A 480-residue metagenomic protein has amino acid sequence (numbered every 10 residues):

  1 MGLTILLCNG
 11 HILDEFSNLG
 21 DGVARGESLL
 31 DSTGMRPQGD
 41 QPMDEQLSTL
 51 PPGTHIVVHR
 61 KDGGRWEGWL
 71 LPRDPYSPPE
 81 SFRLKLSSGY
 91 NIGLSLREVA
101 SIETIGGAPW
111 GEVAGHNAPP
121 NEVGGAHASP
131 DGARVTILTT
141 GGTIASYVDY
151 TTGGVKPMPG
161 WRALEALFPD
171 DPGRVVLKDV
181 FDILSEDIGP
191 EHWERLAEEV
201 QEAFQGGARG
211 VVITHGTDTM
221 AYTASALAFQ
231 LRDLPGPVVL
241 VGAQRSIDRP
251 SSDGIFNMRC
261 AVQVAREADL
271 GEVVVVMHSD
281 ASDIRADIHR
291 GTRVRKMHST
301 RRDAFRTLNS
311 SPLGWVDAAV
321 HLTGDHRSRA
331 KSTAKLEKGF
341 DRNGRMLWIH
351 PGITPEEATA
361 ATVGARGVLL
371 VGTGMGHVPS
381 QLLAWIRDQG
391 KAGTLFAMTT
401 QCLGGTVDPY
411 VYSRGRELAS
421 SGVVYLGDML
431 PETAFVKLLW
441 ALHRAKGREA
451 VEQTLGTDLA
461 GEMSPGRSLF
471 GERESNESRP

Functional and structural regions predicted by a protein language model:
T4-H11, E15-D21, E27-G34, Q38-G39: Short, positively charged and aromatic/hydrophobic N-terminal segments
G26-P130: Conserved RNA-binding domains used in RNP assembly and mRNA/RNA metabolism
N91-D171, R293, M297-H326, G415: N-terminal amphipathic/basic leader segments beginning at the initiator methionine
N91-G93, V241-D317: Internal gly/pro-rich beta-alpha loop/helix module that stabilizes soluble enzyme cofactors or their anionic handles
L138-T139, D149, G160-P169, D287-H377 (+1 more regions): Accessory alpha-helical/coil subdomains and C-terminal extensions that flank or cap enzyme catalytic cores
V176-A203, L347-A361: Glycine-rich oxoanion-binding loops at beta->alpha junctions
I213-V238, P379-R387: Short Gly/Thr/Asp-enriched flexible loops that form oxyanion-binding sites at enzyme active sites
D408-L442: Interaction/scaffold regions that mediate signaling and macromolecular assembly across diverse proteins
